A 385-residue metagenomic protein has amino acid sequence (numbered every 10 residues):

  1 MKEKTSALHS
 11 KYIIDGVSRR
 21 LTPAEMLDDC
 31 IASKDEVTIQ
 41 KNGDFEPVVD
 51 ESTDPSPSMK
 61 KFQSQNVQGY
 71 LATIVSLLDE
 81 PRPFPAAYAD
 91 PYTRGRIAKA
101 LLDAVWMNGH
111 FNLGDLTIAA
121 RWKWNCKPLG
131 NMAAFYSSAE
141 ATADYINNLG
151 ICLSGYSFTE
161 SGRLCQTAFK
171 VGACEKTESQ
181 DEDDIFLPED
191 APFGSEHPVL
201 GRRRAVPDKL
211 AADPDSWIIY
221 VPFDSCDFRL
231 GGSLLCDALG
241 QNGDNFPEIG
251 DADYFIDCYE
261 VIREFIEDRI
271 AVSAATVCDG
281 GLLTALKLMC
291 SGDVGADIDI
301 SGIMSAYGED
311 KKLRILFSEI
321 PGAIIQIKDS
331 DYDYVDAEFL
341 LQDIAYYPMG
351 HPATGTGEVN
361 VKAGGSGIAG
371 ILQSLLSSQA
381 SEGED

Functional and structural regions predicted by a protein language model:
K2-S52, E178, D183-H197, R202 (+4 more regions): Acidic, Ser/Thr/Pro-rich beta/coil linker or hinge segments at domain junctions
K2-W106, D144-I151, E160-Q166, K170 (+3 more regions): N-terminal glycine-rich phosphate/pyrophosphate-binding loops that anchor nucleotide-derived ligands and cofactors
V75-Y88, I118-L129, G243-P247, I266-V272 (+1 more regions): Glycine- and acidic
A89-N112, L116, S137-N148, L153 (+3 more regions): Small-aliphatic-rich amphipathic alpha-helix that forms the alpha element of a beta-alpha
T117-C226, H351: Glycine-rich anion-binding loops of enzyme active sites
I249-I320: Active-site-proximal betaalpha loop/short-helix elements that scaffold phosphoryl/nucleotidyl transfer chemistry
A275-C278, V294-Y307, D336-K362: Beta-strand->loop->alpha-helix junctions that form or flank phosphate-binding loops in nucleotide-handling enzymes
Q326-D333: Helix N-cap motif at beta-to-alpha junctions
